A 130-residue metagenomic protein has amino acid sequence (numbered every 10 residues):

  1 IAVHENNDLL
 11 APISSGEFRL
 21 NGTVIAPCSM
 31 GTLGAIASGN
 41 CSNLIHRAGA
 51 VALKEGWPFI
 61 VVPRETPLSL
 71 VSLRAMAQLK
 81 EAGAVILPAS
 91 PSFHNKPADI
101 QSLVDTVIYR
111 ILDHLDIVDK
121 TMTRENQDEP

Functional and structural regions predicted by a protein language model:
I1-F59, T66-P130: A cross-family phosphate/adenosyl-ligand binding-site feature
